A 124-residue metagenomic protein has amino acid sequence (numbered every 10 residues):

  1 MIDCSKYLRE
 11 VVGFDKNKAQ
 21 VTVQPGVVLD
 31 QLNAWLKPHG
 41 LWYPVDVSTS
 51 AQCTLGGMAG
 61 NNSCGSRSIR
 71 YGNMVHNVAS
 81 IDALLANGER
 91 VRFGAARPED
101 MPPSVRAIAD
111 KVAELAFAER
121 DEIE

Functional and structural regions predicted by a protein language model:
M1-Y7: Glycine-rich N-terminal segment of FAD-binding domains in flavoprotein oxidoreductases, spanning the beta-loop-helix
E10-E124: FAD-binding subdomain of flavoenzyme oxidoreductases
